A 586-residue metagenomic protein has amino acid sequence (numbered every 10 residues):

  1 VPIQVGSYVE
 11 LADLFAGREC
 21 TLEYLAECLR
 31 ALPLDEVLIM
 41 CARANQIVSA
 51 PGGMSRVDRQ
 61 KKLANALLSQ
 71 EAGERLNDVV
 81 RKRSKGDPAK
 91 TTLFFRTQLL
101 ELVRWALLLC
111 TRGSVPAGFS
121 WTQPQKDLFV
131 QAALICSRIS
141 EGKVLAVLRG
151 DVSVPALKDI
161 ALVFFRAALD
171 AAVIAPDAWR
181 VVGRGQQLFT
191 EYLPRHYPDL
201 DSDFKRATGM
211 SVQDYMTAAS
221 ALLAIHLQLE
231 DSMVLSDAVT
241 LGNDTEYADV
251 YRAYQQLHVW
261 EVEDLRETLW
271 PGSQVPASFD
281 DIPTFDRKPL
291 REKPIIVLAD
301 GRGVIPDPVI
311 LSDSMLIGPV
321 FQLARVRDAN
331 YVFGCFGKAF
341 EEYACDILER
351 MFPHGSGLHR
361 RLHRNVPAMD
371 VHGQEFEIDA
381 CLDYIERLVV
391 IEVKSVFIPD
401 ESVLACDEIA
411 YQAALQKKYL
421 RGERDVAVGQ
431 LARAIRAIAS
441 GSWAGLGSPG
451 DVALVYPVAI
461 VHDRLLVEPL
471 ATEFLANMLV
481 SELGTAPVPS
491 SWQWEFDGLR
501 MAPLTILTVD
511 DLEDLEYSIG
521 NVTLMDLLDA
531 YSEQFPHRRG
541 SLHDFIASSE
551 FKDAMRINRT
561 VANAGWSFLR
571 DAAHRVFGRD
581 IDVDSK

Functional and structural regions predicted by a protein language model:
V1-K338, E342-D346, R350-G357, W443-Y456 (+1 more regions): Acidic, metal-dependent phosphodiester-chemistry machinery of nucleic-acid enzymes
D313, V371-F376, V389, F397-E401 (+1 more regions): Flexible loop/turn segments at secondary-structure boundaries
D328, V332-F336, F340, I378-D379 (+1 more regions): Conserved aromatic-histidine-acidic binding/catalytic patches
K338, E342, V371-Q374, D425-V428 (+1 more regions): Conserved structured core elements
L348, A380-L382, R387-S395: Conserved catalytic cores of phosphodiester-cleaving nucleases, focusing on short active-site segments
M351-E375, A380-D383: A short acidic/basic microdomain associated with nuclease active sites
L388, P399, G429, A486-Q493: A cross-kingdom feature that marks ATP-driven nucleic-acid transaction machinery
S395-P457: Catalytic cores of nucleic-acid endonucleases
